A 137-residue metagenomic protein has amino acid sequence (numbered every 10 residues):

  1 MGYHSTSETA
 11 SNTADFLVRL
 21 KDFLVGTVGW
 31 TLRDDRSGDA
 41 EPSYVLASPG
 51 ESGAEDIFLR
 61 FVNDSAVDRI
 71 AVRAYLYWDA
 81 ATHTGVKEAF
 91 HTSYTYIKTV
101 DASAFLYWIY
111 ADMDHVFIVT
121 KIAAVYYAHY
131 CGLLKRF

Functional and structural regions predicted by a protein language model:
H4-F137: Long, leucine/valine-rich, helix-dominated scaffolding and oligomerization segments
